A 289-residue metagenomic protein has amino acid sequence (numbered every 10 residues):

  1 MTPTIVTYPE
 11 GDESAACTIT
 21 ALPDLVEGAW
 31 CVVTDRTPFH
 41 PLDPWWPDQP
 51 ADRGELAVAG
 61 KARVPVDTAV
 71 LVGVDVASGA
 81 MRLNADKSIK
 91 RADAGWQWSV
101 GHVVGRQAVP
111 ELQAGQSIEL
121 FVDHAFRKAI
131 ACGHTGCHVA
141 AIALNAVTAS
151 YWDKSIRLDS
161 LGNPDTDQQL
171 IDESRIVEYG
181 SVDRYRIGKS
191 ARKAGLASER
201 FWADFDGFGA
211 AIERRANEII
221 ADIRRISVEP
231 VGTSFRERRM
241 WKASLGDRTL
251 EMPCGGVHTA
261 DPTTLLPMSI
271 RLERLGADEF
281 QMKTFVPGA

Functional and structural regions predicted by a protein language model:
M1-A289: Active-/binding-site microenvironments in catalytic and ligand-binding cores
